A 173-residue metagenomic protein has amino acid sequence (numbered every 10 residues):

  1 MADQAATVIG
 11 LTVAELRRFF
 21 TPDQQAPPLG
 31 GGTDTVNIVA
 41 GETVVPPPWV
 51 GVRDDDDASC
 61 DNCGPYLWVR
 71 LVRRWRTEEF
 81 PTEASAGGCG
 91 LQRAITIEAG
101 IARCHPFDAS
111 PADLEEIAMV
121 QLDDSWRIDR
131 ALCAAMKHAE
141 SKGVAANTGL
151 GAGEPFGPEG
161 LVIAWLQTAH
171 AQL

Functional and structural regions predicted by a protein language model:
M1-S85: Small/polar-rich, solvent-exposed N-terminal microdomains that initiate assembly or binding
D23-A40, I117-Q172: Acidic-leaning, charged glycine-interspersed low-complexity segments
S59-N62, G88, R103, L132: The N-terminal extracellular segments of secreted preproproteins, especially immediately downstream of signal
C63-Y66, Q92, M136: General secretory precursor processing signal
T82-L91, F156-G160: Short, solvent-exposed beta-strand/turn "edge" segments of beta-rich domains on protein surfaces
A86, G90-R93, E115, M119: Short, solvent-exposed segments of well-ordered alpha helices
L91-F107, E159-L173: Oligomerization/assembly interface segments of phage tail-like spikes and tubes
A109-L114: Short acidic, glycine/proline-rich loop/turn micro-motifs
